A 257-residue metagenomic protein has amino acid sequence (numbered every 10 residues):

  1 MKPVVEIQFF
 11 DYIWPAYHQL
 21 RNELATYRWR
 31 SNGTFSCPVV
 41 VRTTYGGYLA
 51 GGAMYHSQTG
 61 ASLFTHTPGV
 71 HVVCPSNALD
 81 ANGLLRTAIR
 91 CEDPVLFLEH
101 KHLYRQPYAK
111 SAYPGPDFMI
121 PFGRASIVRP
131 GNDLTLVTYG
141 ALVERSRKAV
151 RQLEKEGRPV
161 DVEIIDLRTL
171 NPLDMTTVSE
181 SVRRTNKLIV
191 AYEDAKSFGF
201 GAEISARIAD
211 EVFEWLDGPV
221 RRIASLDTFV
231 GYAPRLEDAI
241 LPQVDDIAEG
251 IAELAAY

Functional and structural regions predicted by a protein language model:
M1-P3, T26-W29, H66, R184 (+1 more regions): Alpha-helix C-terminal capping segments
M1-T34: Thiamine diphosphate
K2, H71, P94, P159-D161 (+1 more regions): Residue-level detector of anion-binding/catalytic polar loops
E6-F9, S76-N77, Y192-E193: Short beta->alpha connector loops at strand-helix junctions that form conserved, small/polar/Pro-enriched
A16-E23, T59, L63, E203-R207 (+1 more regions): Alpha-helical scaffold elements adjacent to nucleotide-binding pockets in ATP/GTP-utilizing enzyme cores
R30-C91, D161, A255: Conserved thiamine diphosphate
F35-T43, Y48-G51, K101-Y257: Thiamine diphosphate
